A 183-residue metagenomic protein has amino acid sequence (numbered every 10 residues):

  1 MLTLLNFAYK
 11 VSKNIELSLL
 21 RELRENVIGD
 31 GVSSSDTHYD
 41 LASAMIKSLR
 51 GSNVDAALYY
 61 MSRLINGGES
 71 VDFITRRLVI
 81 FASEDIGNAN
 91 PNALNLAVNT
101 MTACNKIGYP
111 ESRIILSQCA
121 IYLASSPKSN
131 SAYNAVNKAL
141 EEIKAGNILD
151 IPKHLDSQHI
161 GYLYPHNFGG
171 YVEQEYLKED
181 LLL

Functional and structural regions predicted by a protein language model:
M1-N14, R21-E25, S43-K47, L58-R63 (+1 more regions): C-terminal helical "lid" of AAA+/P-loop NTPase domains
L2, S35-Y39, D55, L94: Amphipathic alpha-helical repeat elements characteristic of tetratricopeptide repeat
L17, G31-A42: Inter-lobe coupling/hinge segments of SF2-like helicase ATPases
S18-L20, L94-N95: N-terminal start-of-chain detector that recognizes signal peptides and the immediate post-cleavage beginning
I28: A short mid-domain helix/strand-loop element embedded in enzyme catalytic domains that forms or borders the active-site
H38-S48, S52: Small/charged-rich amphipathic helices and low-complexity linkers that mediate inter-subunit docking in large enzyme
G51-E173, K178, L183: Terminal-proximal interaction/regulatory segments of ATP-powered molecular machines
